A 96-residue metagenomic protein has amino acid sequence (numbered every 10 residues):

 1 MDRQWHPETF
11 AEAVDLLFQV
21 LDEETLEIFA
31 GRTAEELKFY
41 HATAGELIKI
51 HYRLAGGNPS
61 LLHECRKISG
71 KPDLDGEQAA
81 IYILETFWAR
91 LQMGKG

Functional and structural regions predicted by a protein language model:
M1-G31: N-terminal secretory signal peptides
E23-G96: Compact alpha-helical subdomains of small soluble proteins
